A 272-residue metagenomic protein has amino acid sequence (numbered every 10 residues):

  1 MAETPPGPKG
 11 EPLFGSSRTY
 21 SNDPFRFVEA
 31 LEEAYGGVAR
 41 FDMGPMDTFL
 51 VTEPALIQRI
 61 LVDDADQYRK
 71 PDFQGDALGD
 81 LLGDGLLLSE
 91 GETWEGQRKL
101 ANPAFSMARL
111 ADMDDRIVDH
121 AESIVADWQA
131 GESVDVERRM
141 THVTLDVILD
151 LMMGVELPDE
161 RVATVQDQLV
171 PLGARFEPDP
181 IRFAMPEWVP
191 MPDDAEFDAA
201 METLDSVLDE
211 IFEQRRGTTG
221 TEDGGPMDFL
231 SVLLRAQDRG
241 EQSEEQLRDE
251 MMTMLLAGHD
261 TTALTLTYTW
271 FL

Functional and structural regions predicted by a protein language model:
M1-G96, A111-A126, V143, V155-D159 (+3 more regions): N-terminal membrane-proximal hinge/A-helix region immediately C-terminal to the signal-anchor transmembrane segment
K70-L78, T93-W94, R109-L264: Cytochrome P450 heme-thiolate monooxygenase catalytic core
A101: Acidic-aromatic/histidine active-site loop/patch
D150, Y268-L272: Short glycine/serine- and small hydrophobic-enriched flexible loop segments
